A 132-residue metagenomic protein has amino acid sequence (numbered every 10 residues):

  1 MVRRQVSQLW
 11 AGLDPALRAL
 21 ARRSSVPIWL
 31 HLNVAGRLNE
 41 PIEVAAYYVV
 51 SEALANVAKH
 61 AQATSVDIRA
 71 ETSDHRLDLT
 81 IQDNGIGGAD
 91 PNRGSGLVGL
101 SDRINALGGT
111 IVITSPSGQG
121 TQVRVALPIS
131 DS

Functional and structural regions predicted by a protein language model:
M1-S132: Coiled-coil dimerization/phosphotransfer module
